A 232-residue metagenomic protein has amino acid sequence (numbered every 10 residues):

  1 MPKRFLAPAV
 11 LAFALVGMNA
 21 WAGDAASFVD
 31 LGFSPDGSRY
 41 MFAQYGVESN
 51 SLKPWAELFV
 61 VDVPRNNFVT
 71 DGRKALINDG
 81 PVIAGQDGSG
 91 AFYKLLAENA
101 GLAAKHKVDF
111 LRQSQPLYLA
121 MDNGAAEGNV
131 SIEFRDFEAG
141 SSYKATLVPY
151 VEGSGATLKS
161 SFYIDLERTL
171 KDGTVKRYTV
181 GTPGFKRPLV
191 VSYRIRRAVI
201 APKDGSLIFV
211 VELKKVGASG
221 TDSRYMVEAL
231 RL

Functional and structural regions predicted by a protein language model:
P8-G17: Bacterial N-terminal signal peptides
M18-A22: Sec/Tat signal peptide C-region and signal peptidase I cleavage site
G32-Y40, A125, E138, R197-S206: Blade-terminus and WD-like Trp-Asp/Gly-His loop motifs, strongest in beta-propeller folds
S38-Q44, E138-E152, G205-K214: Short beta-strand elements that form the blades of beta-propeller/WD-repeat-like and other beta-sheet-rich scaffold
G46-N50, K214-G217: Short glycine/acidic-enriched loop and turn motifs that connect beta-strands
K53-T146: Structured domain cores in non-transmembrane regions
A56-P64, F162-R168, R224-L232: Beta-propeller blade signature
Y178-L232: Extended, charged low-complexity segments that frequently continue into or abut oligomerization scaffolds
